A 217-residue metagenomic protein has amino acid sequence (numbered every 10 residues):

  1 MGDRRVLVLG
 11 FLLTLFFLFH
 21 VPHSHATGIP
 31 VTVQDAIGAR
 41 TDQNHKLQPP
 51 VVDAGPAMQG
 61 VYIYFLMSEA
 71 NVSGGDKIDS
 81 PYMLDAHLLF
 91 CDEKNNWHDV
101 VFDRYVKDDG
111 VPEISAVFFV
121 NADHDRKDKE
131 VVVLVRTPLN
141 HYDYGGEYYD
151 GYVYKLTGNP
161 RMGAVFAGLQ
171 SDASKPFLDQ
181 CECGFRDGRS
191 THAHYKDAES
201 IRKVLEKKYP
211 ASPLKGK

Functional and structural regions predicted by a protein language model:
M1-L9: Bacterial N-terminal signal peptides that target proteins for export
L9-H20: Bacterial N-terminal signal peptides
H20-A26: Sec/Tat signal peptide C-region and signal peptidase I cleavage site
A26-L47, R136-K217: Acidic, small-residue rich beta-repeat scaffolds with periodic aromatic anchors
T27-D92: N-terminal "first-domain core" detector
P56-S68, N121-V135: Acidic/hydrophobic-patterned starts of short beta strands in beta-sheet-rich repeat architectures
S68-P81, K107-D109, L139-E147: Short consensus segments that form the blades of beta-propeller domains, in both extracellular/periplasmic
P112-F118: Repeated scaffold domains used in trafficking and secretory/extracellular systems, primarily beta-propellers
